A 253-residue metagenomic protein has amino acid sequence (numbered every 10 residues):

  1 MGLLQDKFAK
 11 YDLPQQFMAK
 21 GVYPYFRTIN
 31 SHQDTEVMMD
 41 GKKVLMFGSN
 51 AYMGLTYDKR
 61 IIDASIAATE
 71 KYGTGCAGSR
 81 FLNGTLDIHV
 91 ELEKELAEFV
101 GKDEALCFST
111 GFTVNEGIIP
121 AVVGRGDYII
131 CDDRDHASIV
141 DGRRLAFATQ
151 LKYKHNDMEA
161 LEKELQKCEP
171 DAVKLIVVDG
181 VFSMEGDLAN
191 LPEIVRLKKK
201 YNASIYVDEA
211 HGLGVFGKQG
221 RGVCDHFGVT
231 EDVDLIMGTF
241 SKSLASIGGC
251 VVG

Functional and structural regions predicted by a protein language model:
Q5-T74, A203: N-terminal "arm"/small-domain region of PLP-dependent enzymes with the aminotransferase-like
G54-L55, L82-T85, A137, M158-E159 (+2 more regions): Short, small-residue-enriched loops and turns at beta-alpha junctions that line or gate enzyme active sites
D63, A67-G111: Conserved N-terminal alpha-helix of the aminotransferase class I/II PLP-enzyme fold
G101, R125, L145-F147, Y201 (+1 more regions): Short, structured coil segments at secondary-structure junctions
I118-A137: Conserved PLP-anchoring active-site segment centered on the Schiff-base-forming lysine
L151, H155-V207: Active-site phosphate-binding strand-loop segment of PLP-dependent enzymes
D225-G253: Active-site PLP attachment segment
